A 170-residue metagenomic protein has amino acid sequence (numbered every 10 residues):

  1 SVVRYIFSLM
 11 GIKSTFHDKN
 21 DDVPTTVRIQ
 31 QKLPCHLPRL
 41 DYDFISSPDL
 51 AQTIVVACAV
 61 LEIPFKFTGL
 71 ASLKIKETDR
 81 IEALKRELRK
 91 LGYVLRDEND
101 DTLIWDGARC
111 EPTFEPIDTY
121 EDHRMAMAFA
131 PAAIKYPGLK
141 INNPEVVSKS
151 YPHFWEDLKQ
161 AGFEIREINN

Functional and structural regions predicted by a protein language model:
S1-N170: Short, structured segments at the rim of ligand-binding sites
